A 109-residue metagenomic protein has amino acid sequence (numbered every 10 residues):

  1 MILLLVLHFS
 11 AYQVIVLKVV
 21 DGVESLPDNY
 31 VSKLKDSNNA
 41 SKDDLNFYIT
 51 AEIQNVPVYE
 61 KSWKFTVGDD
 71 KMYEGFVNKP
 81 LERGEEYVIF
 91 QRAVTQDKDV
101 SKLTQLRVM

Functional and structural regions predicted by a protein language model:
M1-M109: Extracellular fibronectin type III
